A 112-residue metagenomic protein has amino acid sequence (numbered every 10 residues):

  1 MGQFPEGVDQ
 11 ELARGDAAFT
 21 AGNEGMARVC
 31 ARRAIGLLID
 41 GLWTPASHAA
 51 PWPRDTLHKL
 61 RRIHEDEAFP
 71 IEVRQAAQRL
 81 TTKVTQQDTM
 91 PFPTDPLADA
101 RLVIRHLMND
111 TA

Functional and structural regions predicted by a protein language model:
M1-N23: Charged alpha-helical initiation segments
G22-G25, D88-M90: Charged, low-complexity interaction regions
A27-R28, A34: Solenoid-repeat scaffolds in large eukaryotic assemblies
C30-A31, P96: Short, conserved alpha-helical segments within structured domains
W43-A112: Long, charged low-complexity segments
